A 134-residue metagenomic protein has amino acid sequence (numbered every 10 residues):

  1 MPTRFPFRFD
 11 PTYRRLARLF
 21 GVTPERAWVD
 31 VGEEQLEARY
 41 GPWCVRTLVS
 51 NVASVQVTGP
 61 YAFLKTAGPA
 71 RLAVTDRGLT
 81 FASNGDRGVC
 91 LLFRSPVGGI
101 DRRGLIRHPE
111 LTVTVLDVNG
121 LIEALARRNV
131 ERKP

Functional and structural regions predicted by a protein language model:
M1-E33, K65-T66, R127: Anionic N-terminal interaction surfaces
P2-F7, L92-P134: Terminal and domain-flanking low-complexity segments
R26-T47: Charged, well-structured alpha/beta interaction segments
W28, E37, G88-L92, T112: Beta-strand secondary-structure signal
V31-E33, T47, V74, N84-D86 (+1 more regions): Short connector loops at helix/strand junctions that flank enzyme active sites, especially segments positioning acidic
L36, R46-Y61: Phosphoinositide-dependent membrane-docking surfaces
G41-C44, V57-A70: Short acidic, Gly/Pro-enriched loop/turn segments at secondary-structure junctions
F63-V97: Short, surface-exposed polybasic-and-hydrophobic patches located at secondary-structure transitions
